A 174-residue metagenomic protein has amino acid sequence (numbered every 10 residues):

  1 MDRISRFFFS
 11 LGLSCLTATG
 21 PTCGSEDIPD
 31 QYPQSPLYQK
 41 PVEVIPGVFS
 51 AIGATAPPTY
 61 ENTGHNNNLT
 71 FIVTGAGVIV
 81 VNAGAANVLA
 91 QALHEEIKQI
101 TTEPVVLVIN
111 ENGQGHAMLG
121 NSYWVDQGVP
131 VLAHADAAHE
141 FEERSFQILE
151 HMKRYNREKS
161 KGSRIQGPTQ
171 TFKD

Functional and structural regions predicted by a protein language model:
M1-R6: Positively charged n-region of N-terminal signal peptides that target proteins for export
F8-A18: Bacterial N-terminal signal peptides
T22-S25: Boundary at the C-terminal end of the N-terminal hydrophobic targeting segment
Y32, E43-V44, A138-D174: Metallo-beta-lactamase
L37, P41-A51, K173-D174: Short Gly/Thr-rich strand-loop-strand
I45-E96: Conserved beta-strand hairpin/beta-sheet module of binuclear metal-dependent hydrolase folds, prominently
T63, G120-N121, Q127, E142-S145: Short, solvent-exposed loop/turn and secondary-structure capping segments
V73-I79, N87-L132, P168: Active-site metal-binding motif and surrounding structural segment of the metallo-beta-lactamase
